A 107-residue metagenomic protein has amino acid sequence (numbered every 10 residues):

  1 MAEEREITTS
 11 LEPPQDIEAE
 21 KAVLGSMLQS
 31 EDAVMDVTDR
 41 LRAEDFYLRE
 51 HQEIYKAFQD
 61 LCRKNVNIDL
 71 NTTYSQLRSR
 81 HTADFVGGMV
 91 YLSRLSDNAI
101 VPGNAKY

Functional and structural regions predicted by a protein language model:
M1-Y107: Noncatalytic partner-interaction/assembly domains of nucleic-acid and motor enzyme complexes, especially the accessory
